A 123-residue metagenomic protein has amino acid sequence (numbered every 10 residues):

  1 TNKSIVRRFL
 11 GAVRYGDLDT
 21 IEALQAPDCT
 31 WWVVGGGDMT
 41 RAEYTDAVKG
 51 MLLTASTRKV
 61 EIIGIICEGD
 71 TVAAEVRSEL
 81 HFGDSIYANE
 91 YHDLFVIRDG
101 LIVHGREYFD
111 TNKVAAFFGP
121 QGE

Functional and structural regions predicted by a protein language model:
T1-P27, A116-E123: Short, low-complexity N-terminal intrinsically disordered segments enriched in polar/charged residues
L18-D70: A solvent-exposed, acidic/Ser-Thr-rich amphipathic alpha-helical stretch
L53-T54, L80-A88: Short, cysteine-centered beta-strand-loop-beta hairpins and adjacent loop/turn segments enriched in charged/polar
K59-V60, Y87-H92: Short, surface-exposed coil-to-beta transition loops
G69-S78: A short hydrophobic beta-strand element
L94-A116: Short beta-strand edge/turn micro-motifs at domain boundaries
